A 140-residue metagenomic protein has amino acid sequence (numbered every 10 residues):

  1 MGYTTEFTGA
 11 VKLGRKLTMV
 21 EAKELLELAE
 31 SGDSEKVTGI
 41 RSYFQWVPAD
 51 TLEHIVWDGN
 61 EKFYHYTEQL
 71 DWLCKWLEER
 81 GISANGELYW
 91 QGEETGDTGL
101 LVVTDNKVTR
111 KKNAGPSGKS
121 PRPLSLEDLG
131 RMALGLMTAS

Functional and structural regions predicted by a protein language model:
M1-A29, T138-A139: Short, extreme N-terminal segment that most often corresponds to the first beta-strand
E27-S140: Charged interaction segments
